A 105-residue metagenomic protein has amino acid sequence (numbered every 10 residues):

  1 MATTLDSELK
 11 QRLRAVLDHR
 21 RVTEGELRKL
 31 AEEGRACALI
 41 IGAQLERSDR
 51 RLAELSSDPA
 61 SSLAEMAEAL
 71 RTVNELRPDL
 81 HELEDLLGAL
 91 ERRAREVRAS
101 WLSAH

Functional and structural regions predicted by a protein language model:
A2-L30, S103-A104: Short, charge-rich amphipathic alpha-helices with coiled-coil/heptad character
L13-D18, L39-R71: Short E/K-rich amphipathic alpha-helical oligomerization segments
R14, D18, V22, E32 (+5 more regions): Generic surface-pattern signal
L27, G34, A38-I41, L45-L55 (+3 more regions): Non-transmembrane amphipathic alpha-helical segments
A69-A99: Amphipathic alpha-helical coiled-coil segments
